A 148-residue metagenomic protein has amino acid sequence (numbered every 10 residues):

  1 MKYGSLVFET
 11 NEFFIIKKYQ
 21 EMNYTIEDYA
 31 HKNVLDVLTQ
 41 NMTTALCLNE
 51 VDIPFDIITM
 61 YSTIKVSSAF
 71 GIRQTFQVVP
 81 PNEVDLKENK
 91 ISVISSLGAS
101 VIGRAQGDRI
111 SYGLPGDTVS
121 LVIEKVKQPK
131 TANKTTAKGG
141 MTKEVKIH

Functional and structural regions predicted by a protein language model:
M1-F55: N-terminal intrinsically disordered, low-complexity, charge/repeat-rich segments that act as generic
V37-N82: Long amphipathic N-terminal alpha/beta scaffold segment
D56-I58, I102, P115: A generic structural micro-feature
T63, R73-S111: Non-DNA-binding regulatory cores of transcription-related proteins, predominantly C-terminal effector-binding
A69-I72, E83, V126-N133: Short, conserved beta-turn/loop elements at beta-strand boundaries and strand-helix junctions
I72, G113-V119, K125-K127: Short, charged beta-turn/beta-strand-edge "cap" motif at the junction between a beta-strand and an adjacent loop
A137-H148: Glycine- and charge-enriched low-complexity intrinsically disordered segments
